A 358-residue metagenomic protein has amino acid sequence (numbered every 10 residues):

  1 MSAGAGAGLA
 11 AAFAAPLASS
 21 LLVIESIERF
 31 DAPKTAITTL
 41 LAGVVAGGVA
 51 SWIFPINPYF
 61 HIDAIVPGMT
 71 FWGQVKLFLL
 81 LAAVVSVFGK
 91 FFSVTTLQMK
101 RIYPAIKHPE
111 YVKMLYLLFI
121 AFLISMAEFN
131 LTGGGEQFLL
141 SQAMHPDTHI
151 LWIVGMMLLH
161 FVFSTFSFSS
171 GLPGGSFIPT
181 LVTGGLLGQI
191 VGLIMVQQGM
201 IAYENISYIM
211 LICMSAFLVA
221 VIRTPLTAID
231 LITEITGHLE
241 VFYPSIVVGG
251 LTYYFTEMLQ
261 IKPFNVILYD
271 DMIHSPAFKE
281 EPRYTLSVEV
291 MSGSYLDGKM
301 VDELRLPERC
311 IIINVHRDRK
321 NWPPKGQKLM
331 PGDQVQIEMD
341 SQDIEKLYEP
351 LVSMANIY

Functional and structural regions predicted by a protein language model:
M1-I273, P282, M291-S292, H316-R319 (+2 more regions): Alpha-helical transmembrane segments and immediately membrane-proximal extracytoplasmic
F278-E280: Structured cytosolic regulatory/catalytic domains appended to multi-pass membrane proteins
S292-D343, L347: Cytosolic Rossmann-like ligand/nucleotide-binding regulatory domains
L347-Y358: Short, compositionally biased
